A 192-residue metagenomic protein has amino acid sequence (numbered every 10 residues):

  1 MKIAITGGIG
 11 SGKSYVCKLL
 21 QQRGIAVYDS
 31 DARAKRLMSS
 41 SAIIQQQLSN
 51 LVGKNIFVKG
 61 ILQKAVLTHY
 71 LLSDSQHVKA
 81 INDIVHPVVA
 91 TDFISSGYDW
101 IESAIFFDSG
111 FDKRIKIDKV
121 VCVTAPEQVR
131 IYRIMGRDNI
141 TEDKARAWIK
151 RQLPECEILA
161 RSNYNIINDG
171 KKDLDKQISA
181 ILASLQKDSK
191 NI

Functional and structural regions predicted by a protein language model:
I3-I5: Hydrophobic anchor at the beta1->P-loop junction of P-loop NTPases
G8, L20: P-loop (Walker A) phosphate-binding loop of NTP-binding proteins
S11: ATP-binding Walker
S14: Walker A/P-loop
A32-D99: ATP-dependent small-molecule kinase phosphotransfer cores that center on conserved nucleotide phosphate-binding segments
V89-F93, K113, G136, I140-L185: Small-molecule kinase domains that catalyze NTP-dependent phosphoryl transfer to phosphate-bearing small molecules
D92-I94, W100-G136: ATP-dependent NMP and nucleoside kinases share a basic, alpha-helical "lid"
